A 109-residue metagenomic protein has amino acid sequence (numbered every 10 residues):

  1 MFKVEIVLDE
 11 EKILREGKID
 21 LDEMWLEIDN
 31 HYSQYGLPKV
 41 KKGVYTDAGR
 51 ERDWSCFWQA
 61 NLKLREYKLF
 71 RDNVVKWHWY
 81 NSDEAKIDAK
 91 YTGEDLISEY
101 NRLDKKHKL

Functional and structural regions predicted by a protein language model:
M1-E11, P38-D47: Short glycine-rich, basic-tinged beta-strand/loop micro-motifs
F2-I6, E11-W25, D29: Long, contiguous binding/interaction regions
E11, R50-R52, E84-A85: Short, internal active-site loops enriched in acidic
W25, D29, S55-R65, I97 (+1 more regions): Generic detector of well-ordered alpha-helical segments enriched in charged/polar residues, highlighting helical
N30-Y35, D72-V74, H107: Short, surface-exposed, polar/charged, turn-prone segments marking secondary-structure boundaries
S33-L69: Short, intrinsically disordered low-complexity segments
L62-D95, N101: Short, mixed-charge low-complexity intrinsically disordered segments
L103-L109: Short acidic DE-rich linear segments
